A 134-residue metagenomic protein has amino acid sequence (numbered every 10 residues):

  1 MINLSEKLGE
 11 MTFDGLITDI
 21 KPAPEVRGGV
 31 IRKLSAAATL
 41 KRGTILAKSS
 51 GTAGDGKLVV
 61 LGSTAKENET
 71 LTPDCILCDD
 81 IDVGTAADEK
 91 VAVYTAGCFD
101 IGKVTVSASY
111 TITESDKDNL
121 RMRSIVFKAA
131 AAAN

Functional and structural regions predicted by a protein language model:
M1-N134: Surface-exposed, low-hydrophobicity beta-strand/loop segments enriched in small/polar/acidic residues
